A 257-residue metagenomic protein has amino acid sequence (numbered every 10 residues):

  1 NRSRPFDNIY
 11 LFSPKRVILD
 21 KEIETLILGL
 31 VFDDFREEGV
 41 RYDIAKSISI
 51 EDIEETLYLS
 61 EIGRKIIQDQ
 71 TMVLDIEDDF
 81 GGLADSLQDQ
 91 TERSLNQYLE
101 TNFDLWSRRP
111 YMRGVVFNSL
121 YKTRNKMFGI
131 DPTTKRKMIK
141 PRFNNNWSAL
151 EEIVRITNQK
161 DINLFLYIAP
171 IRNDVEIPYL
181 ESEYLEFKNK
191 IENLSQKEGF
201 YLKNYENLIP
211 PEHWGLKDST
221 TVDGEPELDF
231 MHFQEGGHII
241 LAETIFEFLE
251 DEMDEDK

Functional and structural regions predicted by a protein language model:
N1-E61: Membrane-embedded segments
R2-N8, K140-N146, P178-E183: Acidic-and-aromatic substrate-binding clefts and catalytic sites of carbohydrate-active enzymes
K21-L26, N158-F165, K197-Y201: Loop/turn elements at helix/coil->beta-strand transitions in domains of secreted/extracellular proteins
D34-G39, N173-E176, P211-H213: Short catalytic/ligand-binding loop motif for oxyanion handling, primarily in non-cytosolic enzymes, centered on
G39, D43-Q159: Secreted/periplasmic serine-hydrolase-like ester/acetyl group-modifying domain
V154-E181: Active-site segments of SGNH/GDSL-like serine hydrolases that catalyze O-acetyl group transfer/hydrolysis on lipids
I171-E206: Substrate-gating cap/lid alpha-helix
T221-K257: Histidine-centered active-site loop/cap adjacent to the catalytic His in serine esterases/O-acetyl transfer systems
